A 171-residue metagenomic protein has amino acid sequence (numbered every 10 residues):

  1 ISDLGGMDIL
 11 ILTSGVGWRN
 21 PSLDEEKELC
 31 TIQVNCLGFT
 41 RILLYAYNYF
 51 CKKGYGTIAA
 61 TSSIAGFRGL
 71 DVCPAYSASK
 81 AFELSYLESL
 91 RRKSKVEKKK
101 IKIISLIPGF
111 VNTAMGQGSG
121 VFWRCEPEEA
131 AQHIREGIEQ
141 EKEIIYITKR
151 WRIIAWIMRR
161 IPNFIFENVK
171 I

Functional and structural regions predicted by a protein language model:
I1-G6: Conserved amphipathic alpha-helix within the SDR
T13-R19: Conserved NAD(P)H cofactor-binding loop of Rossmann-fold oxidoreductase domains
N20-Q33: Short alpha-helical oligomerization interface
L43, S79: Active-site helix of classical SDR
S63: Residue(s) in the substrate-gating loop at a strand-loop-helix junction that position the organic substrate next
L70-P74, S119: Active-site loop immediately N-terminal to the catalytic Tyr-X3-Lys motif of short-chain dehydrogenase/reductase
S105, Q117-W156: C-terminal helical subdomain
